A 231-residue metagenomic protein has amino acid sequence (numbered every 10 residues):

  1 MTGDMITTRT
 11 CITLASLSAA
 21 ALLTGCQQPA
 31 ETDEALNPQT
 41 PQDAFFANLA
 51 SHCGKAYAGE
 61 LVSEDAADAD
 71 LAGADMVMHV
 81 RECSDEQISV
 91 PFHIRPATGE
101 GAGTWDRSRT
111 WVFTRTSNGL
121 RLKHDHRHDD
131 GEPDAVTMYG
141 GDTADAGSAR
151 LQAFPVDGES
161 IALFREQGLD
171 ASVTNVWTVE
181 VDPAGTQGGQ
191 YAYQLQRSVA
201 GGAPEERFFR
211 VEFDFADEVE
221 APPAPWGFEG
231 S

Functional and structural regions predicted by a protein language model:
G3-A15: Bacterial N-terminal signal peptides that target proteins for export
L23-G25: C-terminal motif of bacterial Sec signal peptides marking the signal peptidase cleavage site
Q27-P29: Bacterial signal peptide processing site
L36-A67, Y193: Tryptophan-anchored aromatic micro-motifs
A58-D85: Short, solvent-exposed loop/hinge segments that bridge or flank secondary-structure elements
D75-R81, R109-T114, Y139-G141, T174-P183 (+1 more regions): Hydrophobic/aromatic beta-strand elements that line small-molecule binding cavities or substrate pockets in beta-rich
T114-G168: An exposed acidic His-Trp-rich patch
T137-D142, Q190-S231: Edge beta-strand at a domain terminus
